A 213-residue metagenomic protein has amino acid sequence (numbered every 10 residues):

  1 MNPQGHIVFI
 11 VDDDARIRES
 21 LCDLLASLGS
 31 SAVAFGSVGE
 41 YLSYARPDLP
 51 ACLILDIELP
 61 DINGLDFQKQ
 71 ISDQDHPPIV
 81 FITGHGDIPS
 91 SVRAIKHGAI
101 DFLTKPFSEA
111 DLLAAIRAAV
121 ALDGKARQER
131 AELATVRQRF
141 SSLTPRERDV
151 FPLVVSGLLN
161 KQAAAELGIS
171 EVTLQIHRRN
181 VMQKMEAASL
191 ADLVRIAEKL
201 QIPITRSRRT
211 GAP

Functional and structural regions predicted by a protein language model:
A34-C52: Acidic, metal-coordinating helix/loop segments flanking the phosphotransfer/catalytic sites of two-component signaling
G36-S37, N63-D66: Acidic catalytic/metal-coordinating carboxylates
S43, L65-P77, R93, H97: Short amphipathic alpha-helix used as the core "switch/output" element in two-component signaling
D56, T83: Active-site residues of response regulator receiver
D87-P89, L103, F107-R117, Q162 (+1 more regions): C-terminal output helix
L159-D192: Recognition helix of helix-turn-helix DNA-binding domains
M182-P213: Basic, Lys/Arg-enriched C-terminal extension of HTH/homeodomain DNA-binding domains
